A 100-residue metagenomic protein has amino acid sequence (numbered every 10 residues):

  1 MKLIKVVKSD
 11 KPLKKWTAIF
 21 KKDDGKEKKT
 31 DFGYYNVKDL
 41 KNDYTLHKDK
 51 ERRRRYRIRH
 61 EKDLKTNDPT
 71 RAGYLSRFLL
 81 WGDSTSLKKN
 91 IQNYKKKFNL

Functional and structural regions predicted by a protein language model:
M1-L100: Arg/Lys-rich, low-complexity, intrinsically disordered basic segments
